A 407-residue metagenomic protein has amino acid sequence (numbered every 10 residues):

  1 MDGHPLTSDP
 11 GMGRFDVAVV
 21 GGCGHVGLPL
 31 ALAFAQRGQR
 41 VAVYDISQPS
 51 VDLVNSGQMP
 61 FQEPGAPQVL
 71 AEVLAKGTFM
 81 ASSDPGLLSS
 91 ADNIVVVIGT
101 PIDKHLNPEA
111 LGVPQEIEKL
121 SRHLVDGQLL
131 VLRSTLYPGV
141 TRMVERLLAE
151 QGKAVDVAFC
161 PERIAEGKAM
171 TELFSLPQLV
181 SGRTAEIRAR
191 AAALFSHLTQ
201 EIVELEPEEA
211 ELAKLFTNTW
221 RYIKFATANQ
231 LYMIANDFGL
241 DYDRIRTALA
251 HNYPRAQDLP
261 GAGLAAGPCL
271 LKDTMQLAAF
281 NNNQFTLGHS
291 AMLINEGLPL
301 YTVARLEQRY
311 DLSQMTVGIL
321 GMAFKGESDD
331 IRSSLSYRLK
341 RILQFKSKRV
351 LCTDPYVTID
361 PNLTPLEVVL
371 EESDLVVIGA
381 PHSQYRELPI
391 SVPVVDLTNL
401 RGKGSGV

Functional and structural regions predicted by a protein language model:
D2-V407: Structural/interface elements that position substrates and couple domains in central-metabolism enzymes
